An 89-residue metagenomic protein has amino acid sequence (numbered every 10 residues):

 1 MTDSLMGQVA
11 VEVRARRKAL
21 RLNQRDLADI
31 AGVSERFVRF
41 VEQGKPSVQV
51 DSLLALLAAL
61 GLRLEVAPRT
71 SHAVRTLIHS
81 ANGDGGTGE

Functional and structural regions predicted by a protein language model:
M1-Q8: A detector for short, charged/polar N-terminal pre-domain segments
V11-D26, G83, T87-G88: Short basic helix-loop element that most often maps to the first helix and adjoining turn of HTH DNA-binding modules
L22-F37: Short alpha-helical DNA-recognition segment
D51-A67: DNA major-groove recognition helix of helix-turn-helix/homeodomain DNA-binding modules
E65-E89: Short, charged recognition helix plus adjacent turn of helix-turn-helix-like nucleic-acid-binding domains
